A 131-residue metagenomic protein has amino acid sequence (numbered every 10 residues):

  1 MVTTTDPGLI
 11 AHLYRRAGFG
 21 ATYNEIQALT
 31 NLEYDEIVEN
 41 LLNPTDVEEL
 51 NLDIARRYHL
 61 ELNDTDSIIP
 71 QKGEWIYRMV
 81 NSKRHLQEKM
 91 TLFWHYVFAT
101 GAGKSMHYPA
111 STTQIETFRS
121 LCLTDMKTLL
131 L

Functional and structural regions predicted by a protein language model:
M1-T5, A21-N31, D35-E39, D66-L131: Primarily short, surface-exposed interaction patches in extracytoplasmic proteins
T4-Y58: Hydrophobic alpha-helical membrane-insertion signals
V47-R78: N-terminal, motif-rich segments that launch catalysis or mediate targeting to/interaction with membranes, typified by
